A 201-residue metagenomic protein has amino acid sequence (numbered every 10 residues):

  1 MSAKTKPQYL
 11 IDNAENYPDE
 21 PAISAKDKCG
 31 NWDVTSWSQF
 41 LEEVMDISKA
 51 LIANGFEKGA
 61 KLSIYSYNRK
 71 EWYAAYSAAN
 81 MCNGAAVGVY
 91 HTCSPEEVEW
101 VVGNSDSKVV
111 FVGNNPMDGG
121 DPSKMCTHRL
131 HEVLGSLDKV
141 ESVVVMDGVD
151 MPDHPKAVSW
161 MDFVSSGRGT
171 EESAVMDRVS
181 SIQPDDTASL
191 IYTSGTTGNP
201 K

Functional and structural regions predicted by a protein language model:
S2-I23, E42: A short N-terminal helical cap/helix-turn-helix that marks the beginning of AMP-binding/adenylate-forming
P18-P21, V145, K156-M161, S165-Y192 (+1 more regions): Conserved pre-ATP/AMP-binding loop-to-beta segment of ANL
D19, F40, G84, S107 (+1 more regions): Short glycine/serine/threonine/alanine-rich loop segments
D19, I23-S77, S94-E99, S159-R168 (+1 more regions): Conserved AMP-binding/adenylate-forming core of the ANL superfamily
M45-K49, G103-D106, G198: Solvent-exposed alpha-helix faces
A53, M81-S165: Structural core segment of the AMP-binding/adenylate-forming
L62, A79, V110, T187 (+1 more regions): Conserved S/T- and glycine-rich ATP-binding loop of Class I adenylate-forming
